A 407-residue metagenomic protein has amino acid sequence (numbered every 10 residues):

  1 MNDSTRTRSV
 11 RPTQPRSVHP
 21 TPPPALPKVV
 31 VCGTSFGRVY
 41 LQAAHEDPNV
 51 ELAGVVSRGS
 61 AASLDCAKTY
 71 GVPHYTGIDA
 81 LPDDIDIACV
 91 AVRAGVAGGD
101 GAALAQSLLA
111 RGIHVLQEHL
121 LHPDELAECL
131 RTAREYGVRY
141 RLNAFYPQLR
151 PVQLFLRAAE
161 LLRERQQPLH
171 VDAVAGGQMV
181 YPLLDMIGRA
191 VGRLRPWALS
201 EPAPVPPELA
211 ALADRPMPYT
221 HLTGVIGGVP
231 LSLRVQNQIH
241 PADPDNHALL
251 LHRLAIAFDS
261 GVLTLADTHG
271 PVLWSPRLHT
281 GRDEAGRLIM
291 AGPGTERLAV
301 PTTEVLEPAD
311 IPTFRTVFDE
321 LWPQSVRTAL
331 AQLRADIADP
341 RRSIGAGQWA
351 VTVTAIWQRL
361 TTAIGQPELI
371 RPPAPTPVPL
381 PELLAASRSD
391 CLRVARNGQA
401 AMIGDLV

Functional and structural regions predicted by a protein language model:
M1-Y70: N-terminal Rossmann-like dinucleotide-binding module
N2, R8, A67, I87-C89 (+1 more regions): C-terminal helix-rich "cap/oligomerization" subdomain common to oxidoreductases
V30-C32, V56, A91, N143 (+1 more regions): Short hydrophobic segments within beta-strands
L52, H74, V115, R139-Y140: Hydrophobic beta-strand scaffold residues
Y70-T132: Beta-loop-alpha module in the N-terminal Rossmann-like domain of NAD(P)-dependent dehydrogenases, especially those
L116, L121-G188: A contiguous active-site-proximal alpha/beta segment in oxidoreductase catalytic domains
L169-S260, D267-P271: Rossmann-like dinucleotide-binding domain that binds NAD(P)(H)
V262-G345, I370, G398-V407: C-terminal glycine/acidic-rich active-site capping loop/insertion
